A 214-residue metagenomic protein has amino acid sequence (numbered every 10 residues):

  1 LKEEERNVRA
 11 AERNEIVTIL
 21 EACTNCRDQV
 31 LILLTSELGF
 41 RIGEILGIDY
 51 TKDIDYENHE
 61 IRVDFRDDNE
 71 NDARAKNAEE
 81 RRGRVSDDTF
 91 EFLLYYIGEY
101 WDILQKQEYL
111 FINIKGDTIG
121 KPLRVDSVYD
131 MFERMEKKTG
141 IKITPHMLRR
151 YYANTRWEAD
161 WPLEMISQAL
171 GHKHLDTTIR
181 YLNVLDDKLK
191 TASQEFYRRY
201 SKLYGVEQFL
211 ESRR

Functional and structural regions predicted by a protein language model:
L1-V17, I114-I119: Flexible interdomain linker/hinge and immediately adjacent N-terminus of the catalytic tyrosine-recombinase domain
R13-I42: Basic, Lys/Arg- and aromatic-enriched nucleic-acid-binding interface segment
T35, L46, S167, I179: The alpha-helix within a helix-turn-helix
G47-E91: Conserved tyrosine-mediated DNA breakage-rejoining catalytic core shared by Y-recombinases
S86-I141: Active-site/catalytic core of tyrosine-dependent DNA strand-transfer enzymes
Y129-Q168: Short, basic (Lys/Arg/His-rich) helix/loop patches that form interaction surfaces in the mid-to-C-terminal regions
L170, H174-E195: Catalytic-site neighborhood detector that most strongly recognizes the C-terminal catalytic loop/helix of tyrosine
Y197-R214: C-terminal secondary-structure termini that scaffold catalytic or DNA-interacting sites
